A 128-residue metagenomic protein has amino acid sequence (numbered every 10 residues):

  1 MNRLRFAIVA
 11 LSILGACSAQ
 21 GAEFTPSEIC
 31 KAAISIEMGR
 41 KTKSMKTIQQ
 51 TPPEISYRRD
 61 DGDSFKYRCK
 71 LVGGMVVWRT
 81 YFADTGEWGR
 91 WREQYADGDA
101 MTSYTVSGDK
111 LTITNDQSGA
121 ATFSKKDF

Functional and structural regions predicted by a protein language model:
M1-A7: Bacterial N-terminal signal peptides that target proteins for export
A7-G15: Bacterial N-terminal signal peptides
A16-A22: Bacterial Sec-dependent signal peptides at the C-terminal "C-region" and cleavage site
A22-S44: Short, non-transmembrane alpha-helical segments in secretory-pathway proteins
I36, M75, F123-K125: Secreted/processed peptides and extracellular or luminal domains of membrane proteins
K43-Q49, C69-K70, M101-V106: Short, exposed beta-strand/loop patches in secreted or surface proteins that constitute
I48-R90: Mature extracytoplasmic domains of secretory-pathway proteins
Y95-F128: C-terminal partner/receptor-binding element of secreted or periplasmic proteins
